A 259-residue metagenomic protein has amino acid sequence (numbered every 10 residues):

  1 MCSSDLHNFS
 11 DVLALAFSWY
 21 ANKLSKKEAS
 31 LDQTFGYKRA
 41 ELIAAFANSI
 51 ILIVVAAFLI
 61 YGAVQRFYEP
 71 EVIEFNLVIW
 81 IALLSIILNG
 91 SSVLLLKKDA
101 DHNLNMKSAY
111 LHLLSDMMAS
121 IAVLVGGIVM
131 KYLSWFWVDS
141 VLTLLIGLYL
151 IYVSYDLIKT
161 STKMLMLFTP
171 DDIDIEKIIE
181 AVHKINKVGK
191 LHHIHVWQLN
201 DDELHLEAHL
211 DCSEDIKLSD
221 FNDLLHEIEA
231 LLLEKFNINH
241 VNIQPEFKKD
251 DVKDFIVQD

Functional and structural regions predicted by a protein language model:
L6, S10, A14-D259: Alpha-helical transmembrane segments and adjacent TM-loop junctions that form the membrane-embedded core of multi-pass
